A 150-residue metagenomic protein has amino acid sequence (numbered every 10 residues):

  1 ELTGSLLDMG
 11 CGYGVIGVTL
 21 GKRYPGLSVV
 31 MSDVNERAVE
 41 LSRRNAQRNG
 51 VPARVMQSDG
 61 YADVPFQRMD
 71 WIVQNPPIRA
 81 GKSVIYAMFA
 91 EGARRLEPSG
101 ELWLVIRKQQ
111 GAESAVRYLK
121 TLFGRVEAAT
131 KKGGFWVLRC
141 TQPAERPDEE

Functional and structural regions predicted by a protein language model:
E1-Q74: Conserved SAM/SAH cofactor-binding pocket of Class I
L20, G92, L119: Class I S-adenosylmethionine-dependent transferase superfamily signal
D33-E36, V84, R107: Short beta->alpha hinge that forms the Motif I/post-I loop of the SAM-binding pocket
I78-A80, R107-A112: Short "lid" loop at the C-terminus of a central beta-strand within the Rossmann-like core of SAM-dependent
G81-F89: A short, conserved alpha-helix within the catalytic core of class I
M88-P98: A short glycine-rich, Lys/Arg-flanked "PGG" loop and its adjoining helix->strand segment in the class I
S99-I106: Conserved beta-strand signature within the Rossmann-like core of class I S-adenosyl-L-methionine
G111-E150: Class I S-adenosyl-L-methionine
